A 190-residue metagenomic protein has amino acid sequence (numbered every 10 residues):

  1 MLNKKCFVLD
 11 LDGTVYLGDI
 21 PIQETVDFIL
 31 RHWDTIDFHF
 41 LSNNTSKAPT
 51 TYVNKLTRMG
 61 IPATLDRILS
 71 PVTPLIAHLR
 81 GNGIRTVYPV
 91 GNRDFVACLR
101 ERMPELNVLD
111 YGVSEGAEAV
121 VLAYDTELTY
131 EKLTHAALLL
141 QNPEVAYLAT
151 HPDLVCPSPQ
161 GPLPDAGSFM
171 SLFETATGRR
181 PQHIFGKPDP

Functional and structural regions predicted by a protein language model:
M1-L11, V15-P190: HAD-like aspartate-dependent phosphatase fold
